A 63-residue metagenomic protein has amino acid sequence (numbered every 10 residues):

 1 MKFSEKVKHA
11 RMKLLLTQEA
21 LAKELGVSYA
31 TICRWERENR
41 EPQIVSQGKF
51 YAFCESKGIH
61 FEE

Functional and structural regions predicted by a protein language model:
M1-K2: A detector for short, charged/polar N-terminal pre-domain segments
E5-A20: Short basic helix-loop element that most often maps to the first helix and adjoining turn of HTH DNA-binding modules
K8, C33-R34, Y51: Key DNA-contacting residues within the recognition helix of helix-turn-helix
M12, G26, R37-N39, E55: Residue-level detection of the helix-turn-helix DNA-binding "recognition helix"
L16-R34: Short alpha-helical DNA-recognition segment
R34, E38-V45: Short, highly charge-biased, low-complexity peptide segments
I44-E63: DNA major-groove recognition helix of helix-turn-helix/homeodomain DNA-binding modules
